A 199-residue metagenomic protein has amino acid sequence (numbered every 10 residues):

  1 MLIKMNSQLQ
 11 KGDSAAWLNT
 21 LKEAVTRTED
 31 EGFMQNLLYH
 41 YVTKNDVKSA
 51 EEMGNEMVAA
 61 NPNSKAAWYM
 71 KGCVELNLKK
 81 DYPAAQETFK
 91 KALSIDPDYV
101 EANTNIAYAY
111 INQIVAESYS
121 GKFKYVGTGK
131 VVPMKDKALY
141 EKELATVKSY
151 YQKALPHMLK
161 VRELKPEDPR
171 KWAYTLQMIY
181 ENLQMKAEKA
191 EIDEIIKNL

Functional and structural regions predicted by a protein language model:
M1-L2, F33-M34, A67, A102 (+1 more regions): TPR alpha-solenoid repeat register
E23-A24, E56-M57, K91-A92, V161 (+1 more regions): Canonical positions in the second alpha-helix
T26-R27, A60, I95, L164-K165 (+1 more regions): Structural marker of alpha-solenoid helical repeat scaffolds
D30-E31, S64, Y99, D168-P169: Residue-level recognition of tetratricopeptide repeat
N112-H157: Short coil/linker segments at helix-helix boundaries
